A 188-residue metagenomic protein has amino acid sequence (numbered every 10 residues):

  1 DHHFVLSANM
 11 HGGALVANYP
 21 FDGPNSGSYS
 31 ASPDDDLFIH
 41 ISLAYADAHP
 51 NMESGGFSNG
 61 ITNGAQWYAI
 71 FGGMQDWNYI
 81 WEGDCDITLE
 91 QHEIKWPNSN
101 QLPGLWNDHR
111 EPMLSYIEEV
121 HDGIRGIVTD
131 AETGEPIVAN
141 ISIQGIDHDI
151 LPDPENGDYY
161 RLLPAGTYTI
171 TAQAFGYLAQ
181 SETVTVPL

Functional and structural regions predicted by a protein language model:
D1-T129, V138, Y159: Metallocarboxypeptidase
V120-D122, E135-I137, G166, L178-Q180: Short loop/turn segments at connectors of secondary-structure elements within structured domains
G126-I127, D149, I170: Generic short beta-strand
E132, G145-D147, G176-L178: Solvent-exposed strand-loop boundary residues in beta-sheet-rich modules
E135-P164, V184: Short, acidic Ser/Thr/Gly-rich low-complexity loop/linker segments typical of extracellular and cell-surface proteins
G157, A165-G176: A short, solvent-exposed beta-strand micro-motif common in secreted/extracellular proteins
F175-L188: Structured interaction patches on ligand/partner-binding surfaces of diverse proteins
